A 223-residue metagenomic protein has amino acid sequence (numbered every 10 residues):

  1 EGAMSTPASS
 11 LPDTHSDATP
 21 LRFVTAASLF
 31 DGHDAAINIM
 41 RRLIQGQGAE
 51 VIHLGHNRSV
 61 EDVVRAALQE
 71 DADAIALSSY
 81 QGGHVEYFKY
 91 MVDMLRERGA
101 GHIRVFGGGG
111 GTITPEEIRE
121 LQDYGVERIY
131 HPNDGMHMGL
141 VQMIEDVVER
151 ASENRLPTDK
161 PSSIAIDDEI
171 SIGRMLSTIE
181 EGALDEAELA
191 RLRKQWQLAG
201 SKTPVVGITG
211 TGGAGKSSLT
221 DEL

Functional and structural regions predicted by a protein language model:
A8-S10, L140-P204: Extreme N-terminal, non-catalytic leader segments that precede Walker-type/kinase nucleotide-binding cores
A27, G210: The Walker A (P-loop) glycine that initiates the GxxxxGKT/S ATP-binding motif of P-loop NTPases
F30, I37-Q142: Cofactor-cradling patches in redox/metallo enzymes
V206-I208: Hydrophobic anchor at the beta1->P-loop junction of P-loop NTPases
G213: Walker A (P-loop) phosphate-binding loop of P-loop NTPases
K216: Conserved lysine of the Walker
L219: Hydrophobic positions on the alpha1 helix immediately C-terminal to the Walker A/P-loop
E222: Active-site signature of alpha/beta-hydrolase-fold catalytic machinery across serine- and Asp/Cys-nucleophile hydrolases
